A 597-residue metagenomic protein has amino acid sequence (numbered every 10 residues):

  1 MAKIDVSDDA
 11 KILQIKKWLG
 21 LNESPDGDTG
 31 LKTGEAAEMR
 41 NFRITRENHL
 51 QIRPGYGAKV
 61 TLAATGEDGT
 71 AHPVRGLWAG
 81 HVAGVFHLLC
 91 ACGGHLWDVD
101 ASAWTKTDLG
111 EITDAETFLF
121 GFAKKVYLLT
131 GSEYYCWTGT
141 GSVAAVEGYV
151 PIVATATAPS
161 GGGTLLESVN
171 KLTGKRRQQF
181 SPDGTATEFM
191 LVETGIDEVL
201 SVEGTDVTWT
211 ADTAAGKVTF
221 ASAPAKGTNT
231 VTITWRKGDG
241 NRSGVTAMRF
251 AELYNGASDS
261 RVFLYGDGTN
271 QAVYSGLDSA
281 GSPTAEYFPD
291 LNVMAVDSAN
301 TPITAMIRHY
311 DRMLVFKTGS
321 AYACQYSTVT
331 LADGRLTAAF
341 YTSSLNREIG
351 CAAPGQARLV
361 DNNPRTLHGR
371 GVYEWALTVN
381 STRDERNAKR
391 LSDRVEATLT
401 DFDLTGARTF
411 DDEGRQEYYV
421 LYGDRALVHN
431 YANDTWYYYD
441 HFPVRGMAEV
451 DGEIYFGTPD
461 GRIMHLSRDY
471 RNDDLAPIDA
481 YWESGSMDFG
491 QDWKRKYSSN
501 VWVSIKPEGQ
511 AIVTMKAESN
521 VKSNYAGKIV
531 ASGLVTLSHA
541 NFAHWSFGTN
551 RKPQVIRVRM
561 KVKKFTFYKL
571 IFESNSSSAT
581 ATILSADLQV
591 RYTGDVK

Functional and structural regions predicted by a protein language model:
M1-K125, L129, T301, R347-K597: Beta-sheet repeat architectures centered on beta-propellers
T29-G55, D267-Y287, Y326, L331-G334: Blade/loop signatures of beta-propeller domains
I52-A58, A145-R176, P283, R383 (+1 more regions): A general sequence property marking short-to-moderate contiguous segments in secreted/outer-membrane adhesion
E116-S160: Hydrophobic or amphipathic alpha-helical targeting/insertion segments
G141-P224, W235-R249: Extended beta-strand solenoid/passenger and fiber regions
A223-T228, K561-F565: Surface-exposed, short loops/turns at beta-strand junctions within beta-sandwich domains
G227-W235, Y568: Short, well-structured beta-strand segments within conserved domains
L314-S344: Surface-exposed extracellular loop regions of Gram-negative outer-membrane beta-barrel proteins
